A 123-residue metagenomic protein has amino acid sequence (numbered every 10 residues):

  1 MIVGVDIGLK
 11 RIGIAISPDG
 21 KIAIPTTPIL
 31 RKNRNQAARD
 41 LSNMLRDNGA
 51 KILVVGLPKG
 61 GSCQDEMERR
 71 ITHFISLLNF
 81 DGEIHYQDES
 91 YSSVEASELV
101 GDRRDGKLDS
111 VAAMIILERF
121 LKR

Functional and structural regions predicted by a protein language model:
M1-I2, K10-R123: Phosphate- and other anionic-substrate recognition elements at nucleic-acid/protein interfaces
D6: Conserved catalytic-loop position in the HRD/HxD motif
